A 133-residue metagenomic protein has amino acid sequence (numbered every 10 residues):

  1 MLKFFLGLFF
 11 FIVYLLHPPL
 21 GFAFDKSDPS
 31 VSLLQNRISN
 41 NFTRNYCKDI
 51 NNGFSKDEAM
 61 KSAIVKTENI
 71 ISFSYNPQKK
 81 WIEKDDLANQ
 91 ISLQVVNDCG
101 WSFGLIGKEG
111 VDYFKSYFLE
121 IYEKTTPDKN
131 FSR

Functional and structural regions predicted by a protein language model:
M1-F4: Positively charged n-region of N-terminal signal peptides that target proteins for export
L6-L15: Hydrophobic helical h-region of N-terminal Sec-dependent signal peptides in bacterial secretory/periplasmic proteins
F9-F10, F42, Y122: Enrichment for repetitive, rod-forming helical segments
G21-D57: Immediate post-signal-peptide N-terminus of mature secreted/exported proteins
S62-R133: Compact alpha-helical subdomains of small soluble proteins
